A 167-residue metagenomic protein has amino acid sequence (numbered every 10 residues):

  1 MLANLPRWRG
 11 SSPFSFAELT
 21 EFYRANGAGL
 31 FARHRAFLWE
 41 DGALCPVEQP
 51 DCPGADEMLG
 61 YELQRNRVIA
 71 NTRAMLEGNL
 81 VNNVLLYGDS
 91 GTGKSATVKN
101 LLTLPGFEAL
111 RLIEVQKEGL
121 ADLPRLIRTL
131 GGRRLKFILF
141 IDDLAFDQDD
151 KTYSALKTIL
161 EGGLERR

Functional and structural regions predicted by a protein language model:
M1-P46: Interdomain "pre-motor" coupling segment immediately N-terminal to P-loop NTPase/helicase cores
P6-G10, L44-N66: Dynamic helix-loop-helix/coil hinge segments at AAA+ ATPase domain boundaries and subdomain interfaces
V47-Q49, R73-V81: Phosphate-binding P-loop
L63-E77: Pre-Walker A adenine-sensing motif
G78-V98: Walker A/P-loop nucleotide-binding motif
K99-T103: A conserved segment at the C-terminal end of the G1
L104-F137, D143-D149: AAA+/P-loop NTPase substrate/partner-engagement loops
R128-G132, D147-R167: Conserved catalytic/switch belt of AAA+ P-loop NTPases
